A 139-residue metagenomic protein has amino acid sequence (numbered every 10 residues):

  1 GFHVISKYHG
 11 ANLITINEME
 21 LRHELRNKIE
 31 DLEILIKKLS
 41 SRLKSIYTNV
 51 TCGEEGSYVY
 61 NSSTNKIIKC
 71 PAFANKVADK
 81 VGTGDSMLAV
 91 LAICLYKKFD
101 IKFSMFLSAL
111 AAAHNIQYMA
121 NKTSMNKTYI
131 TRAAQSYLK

Functional and structural regions predicted by a protein language model:
G1-I67: Conserved phosphate/ATP/ADP-binding segment of small-molecule kinases
G1-V4, L25-I34, A78-S86, T131-K139: Short, surface-exposed, charge-dense and proline/glycine-enriched linear segments
A11-I14, G56-G84, A133-A134, L138: Flexible glycine/proline-rich, aromatic-decorated loop/lid segments
I14-N17, L32-L35, I67-C70, A89 (+3 more regions): Short, low-complexity, polar/charged sequence segments that are solvent-exposed and flexible
I46, F73-Q135: Conserved post-catalytic alpha-helical subdomain immediately downstream of the catalytic base and nucleotide-binding
